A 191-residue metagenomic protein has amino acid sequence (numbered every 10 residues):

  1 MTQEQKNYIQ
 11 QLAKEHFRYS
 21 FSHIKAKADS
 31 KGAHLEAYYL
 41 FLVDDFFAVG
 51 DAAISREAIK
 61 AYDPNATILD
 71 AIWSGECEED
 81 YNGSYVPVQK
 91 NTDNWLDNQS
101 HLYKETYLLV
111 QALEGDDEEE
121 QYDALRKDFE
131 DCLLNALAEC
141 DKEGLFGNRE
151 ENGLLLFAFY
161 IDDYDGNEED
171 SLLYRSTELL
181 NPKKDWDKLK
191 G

Functional and structural regions predicted by a protein language model:
M1-L42: Short N-terminal edge-element motif at the start of the domain
Y8-H23, Y122-D141: Well-ordered, non-membrane alpha-helical segments in soluble/globular domains
K27-A71: N-terminal interaction modules that seed assembly of large macromolecular complexes
S30, L35, A48, W73 (+4 more regions): Intrinsically disordered, low-complexity segments enriched in small/polar residues
L35-Y38, Q121, L125-D128, F159-I161 (+1 more regions): Generic low-polarity alpha-helical segments
E36, I54, E79, P87 (+3 more regions): Intrinsically disordered, low-complexity, compositionally biased regions/tails
I59-D131, K142: Polybasic, proline/glycine-rich intrinsically disordered low-complexity segments
N135-G191: Glycine-rich, aromatic-bearing surface loops/beta-hairpins
